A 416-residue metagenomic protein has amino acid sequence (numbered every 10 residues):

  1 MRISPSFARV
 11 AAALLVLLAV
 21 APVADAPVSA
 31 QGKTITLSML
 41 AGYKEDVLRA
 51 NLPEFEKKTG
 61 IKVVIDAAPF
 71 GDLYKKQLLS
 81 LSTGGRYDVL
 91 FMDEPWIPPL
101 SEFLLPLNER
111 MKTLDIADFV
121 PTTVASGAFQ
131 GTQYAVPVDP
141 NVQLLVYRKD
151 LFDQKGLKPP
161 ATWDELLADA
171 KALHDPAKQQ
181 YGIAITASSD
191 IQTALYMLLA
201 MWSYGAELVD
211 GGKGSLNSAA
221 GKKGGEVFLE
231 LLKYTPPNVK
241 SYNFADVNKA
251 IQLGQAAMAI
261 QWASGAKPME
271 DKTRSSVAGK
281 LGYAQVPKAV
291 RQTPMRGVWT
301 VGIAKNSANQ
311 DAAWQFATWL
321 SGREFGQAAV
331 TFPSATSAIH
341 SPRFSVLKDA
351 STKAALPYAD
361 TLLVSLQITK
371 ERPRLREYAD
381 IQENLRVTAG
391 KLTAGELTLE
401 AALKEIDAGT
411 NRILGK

Functional and structural regions predicted by a protein language model:
Q31, L281-A284, F332-R386, K391: Long, aromatic- and glycine/proline-rich binding clefts that accommodate carbohydrate-like moieties
G32, D93-L144, L167, T193-Y196 (+3 more regions): Hinge/lid segment of periplasmic solute-binding proteins
K33, P53-F119, A128, D150-A161 (+6 more regions): Extracytoplasmic "Venus flytrap"/periplasmic binding protein-like
T34, K62-V63, D153, K233 (+1 more regions): Conserved C-terminal helix/tail region of periplasmic/extracytoplasmic solute-binding proteins
G85-D88, L114-L151, Y181, G282-A284 (+2 more regions): A structural signal for short loop-to-beta-strand junctions that line the ligand-binding cleft of periplasmic/secreted
P99-F103, T123-P159, T186-D210, M295-I303 (+1 more regions): Periplasmic solute-binding protein
N108-P121, A187-D190, Y204-G224, D271-S276 (+3 more regions): Short, solvent-exposed loop/beta-turn-alpha elements that line the ligand-binding surface or hinge of extracytoplasmic
D169-A172, P176, G211-K240, G282 (+1 more regions): Glycine-centered hinge/linker elements that transmit conformational signals in sensory and ligand-binding systems
